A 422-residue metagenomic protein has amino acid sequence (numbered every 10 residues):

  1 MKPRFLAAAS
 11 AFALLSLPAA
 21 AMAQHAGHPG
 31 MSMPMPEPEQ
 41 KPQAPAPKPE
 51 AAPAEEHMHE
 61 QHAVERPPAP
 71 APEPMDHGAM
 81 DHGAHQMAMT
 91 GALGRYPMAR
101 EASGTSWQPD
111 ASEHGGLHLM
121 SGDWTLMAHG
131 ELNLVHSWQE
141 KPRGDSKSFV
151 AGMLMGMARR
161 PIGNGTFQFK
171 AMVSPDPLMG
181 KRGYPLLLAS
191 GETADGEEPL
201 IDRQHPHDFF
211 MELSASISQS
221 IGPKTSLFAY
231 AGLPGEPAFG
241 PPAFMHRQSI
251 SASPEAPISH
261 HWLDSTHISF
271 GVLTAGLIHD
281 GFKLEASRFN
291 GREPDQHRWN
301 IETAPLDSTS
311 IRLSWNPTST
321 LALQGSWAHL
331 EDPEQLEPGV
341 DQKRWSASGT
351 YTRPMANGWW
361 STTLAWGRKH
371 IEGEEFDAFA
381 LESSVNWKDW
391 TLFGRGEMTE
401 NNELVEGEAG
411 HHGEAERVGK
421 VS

Functional and structural regions predicted by a protein language model:
A23-H129, G144-D145, M157-N164, K170-M172: N-terminal periplasmic/intermembrane-space "pro-region" immediately following the signal or transit peptide
G115-L117, G130, L154-R160, L213-Q219 (+5 more regions): Residues on the lipid-exposed face of transmembrane beta-strands in outer-membrane beta-barrel proteins
W124, S146-L154, H207-L213, H267-L273 (+6 more regions): Residues that define the transmembrane beta-barrel architecture of outer-membrane proteins
L126, G163-F167, P223-L227, G281-E285 (+3 more regions): Repeated loop/turn-to-beta-strand initiation elements of outer-membrane beta-barrel proteins
L132-E140, V173-M179, L233-P237, H279-G281 (+6 more regions): Transmembrane beta-strands of outer-membrane beta-barrel pores
K141-D145, G180-L186, G240-R247, Q296-T303 (+3 more regions): Outer-membrane beta-barrel translocator domains and adjoining extracellular loop/strand segments of Gram-negative
G180-S314: Surface-exposed coil loops of outer-membrane beta-barrel proteins
L323-W327, E337-S422: Outer-membrane beta-barrel pore domains
